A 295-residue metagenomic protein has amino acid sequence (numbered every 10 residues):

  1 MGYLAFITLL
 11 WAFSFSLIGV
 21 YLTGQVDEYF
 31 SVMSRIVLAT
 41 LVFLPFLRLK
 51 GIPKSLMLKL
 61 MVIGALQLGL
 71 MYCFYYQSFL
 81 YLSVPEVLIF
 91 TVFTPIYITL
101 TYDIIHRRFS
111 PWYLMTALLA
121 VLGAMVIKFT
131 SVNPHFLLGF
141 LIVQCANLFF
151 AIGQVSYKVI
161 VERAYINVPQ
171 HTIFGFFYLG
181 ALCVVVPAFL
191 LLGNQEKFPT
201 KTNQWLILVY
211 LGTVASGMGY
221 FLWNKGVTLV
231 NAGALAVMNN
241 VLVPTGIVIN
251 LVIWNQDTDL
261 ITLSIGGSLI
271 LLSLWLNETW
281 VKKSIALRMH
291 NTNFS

Functional and structural regions predicted by a protein language model:
M1-F30, L122, V132-E162, C183 (+2 more regions): Glycine-/small-residue-enriched transmembrane alpha-helix faces in small-molecule transporters and effluxers
M1-I7, R48-Y75, M115-T116, L138-A146 (+3 more regions): Loop-to-transmembrane-helix transition segments
L10, S14-F15, L44-V87, T91 (+2 more regions): Specific transmembrane alpha-helical segments of multi-pass solute transporters/efflux pumps, especially DMT/EamA
G24-L70, Y97-T101, F149-S156, F174-L192 (+2 more regions): Transmembrane alpha-helices of multi-pass small-molecule transport proteins
V32-V37, N240-S295: C-terminal-most transmembrane helix of multi-pass membrane proteins
M33-S34, E86-F93, Y157-L182, T213-V252: Helix-helix packing/entry segments at the starts of transmembrane helices
V42-G51, Y75, T94-M115, P244-S264: C-terminal transmembrane-helix exit sites in multi-pass transporters
F43, F93, F109-F129, N240-V241 (+1 more regions): Hydrophobic transmembrane alpha-helices of multi-pass small-molecule transport proteins
